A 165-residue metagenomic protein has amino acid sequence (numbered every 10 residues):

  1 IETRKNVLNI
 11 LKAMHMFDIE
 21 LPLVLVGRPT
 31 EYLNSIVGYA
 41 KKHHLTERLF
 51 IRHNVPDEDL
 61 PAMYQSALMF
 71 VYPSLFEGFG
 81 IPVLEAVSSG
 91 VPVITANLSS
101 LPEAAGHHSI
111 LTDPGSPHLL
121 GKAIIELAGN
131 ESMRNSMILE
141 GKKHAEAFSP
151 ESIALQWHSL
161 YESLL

Functional and structural regions predicted by a protein language model:
I1-L165: Carbohydrate transferase catalytic cores enriched for Leloir-type hexosyltransferases
